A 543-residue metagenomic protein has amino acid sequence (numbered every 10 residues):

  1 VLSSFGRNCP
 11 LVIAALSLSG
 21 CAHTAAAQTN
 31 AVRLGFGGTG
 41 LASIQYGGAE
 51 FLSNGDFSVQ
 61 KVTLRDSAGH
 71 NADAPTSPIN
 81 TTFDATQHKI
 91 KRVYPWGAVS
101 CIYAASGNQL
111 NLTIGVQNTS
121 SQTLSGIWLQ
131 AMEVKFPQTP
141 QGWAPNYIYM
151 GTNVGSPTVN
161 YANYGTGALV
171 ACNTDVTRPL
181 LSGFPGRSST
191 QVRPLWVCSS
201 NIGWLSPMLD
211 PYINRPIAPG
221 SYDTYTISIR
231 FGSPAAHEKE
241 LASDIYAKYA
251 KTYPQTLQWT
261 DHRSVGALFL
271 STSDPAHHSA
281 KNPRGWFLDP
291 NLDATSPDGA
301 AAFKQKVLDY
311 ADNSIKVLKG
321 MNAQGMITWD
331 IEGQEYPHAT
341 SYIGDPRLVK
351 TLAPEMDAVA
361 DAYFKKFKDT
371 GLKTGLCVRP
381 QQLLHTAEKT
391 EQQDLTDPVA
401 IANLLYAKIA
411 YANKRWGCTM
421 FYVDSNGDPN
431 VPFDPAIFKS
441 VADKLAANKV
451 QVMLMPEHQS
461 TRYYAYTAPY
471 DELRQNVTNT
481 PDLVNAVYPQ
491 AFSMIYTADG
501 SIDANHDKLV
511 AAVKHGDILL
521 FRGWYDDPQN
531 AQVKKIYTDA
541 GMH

Functional and structural regions predicted by a protein language model:
V1-V12: Bacterial N-terminal signal peptides that target proteins for export
P10-G20: Bacterial N-terminal signal peptides
G20-Q28: Bacterial Sec-dependent signal peptides at the C-terminal "C-region" and cleavage site
Q28, R33-E335, K350, M420: Carbohydrate-recognition beta-sandwich/jelly-roll modules in extracellular/periplasmic carbohydrate-active proteins
G126, I327-T328, L376, F421-V423 (+2 more regions): Acidic/polar loop patches that form or flank catalytic/metal-binding clefts of enzymes that bind anionic ligands
L270-N430: Aromatic-lined carbohydrate-binding/catalytic grooves of carbohydrate-active enzymes
A360-F367, I437-V452: Alpha-helix-loop-beta-strand connector modules within alpha/beta enzyme cores
L383-Y411, W416, A446-H543: Glycan-recognition surfaces
